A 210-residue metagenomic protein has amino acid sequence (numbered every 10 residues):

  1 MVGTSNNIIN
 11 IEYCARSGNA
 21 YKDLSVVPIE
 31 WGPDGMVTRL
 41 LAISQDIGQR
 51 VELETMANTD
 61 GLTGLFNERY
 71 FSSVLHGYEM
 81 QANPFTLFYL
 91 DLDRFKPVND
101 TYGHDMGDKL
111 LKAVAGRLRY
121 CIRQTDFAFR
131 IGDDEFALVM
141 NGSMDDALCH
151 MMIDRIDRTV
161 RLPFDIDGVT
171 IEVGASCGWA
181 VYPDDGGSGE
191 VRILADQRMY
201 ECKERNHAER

Functional and structural regions predicted by a protein language model:
N19, L24-L40, G48, G187: Short loop/turn elements at sensory-signaling interfaces that couple input to output
D34-T63: Sensory coupling linkers of modular signal transduction proteins
E54-S73, L90-H104, K112: Conserved nucleotide-binding and Mg2+-coordinating catalytic segments in signaling enzymes
E54-T55, E68-P84, A115-R123: Short regulatory alpha-helical coupling segments that immediately precede and/or link into cyclic nucleotide signaling
F95, V114, A128, F136 (+1 more regions): Hydrophobic framework residues that shape the active-site pocket of cyclic nucleotide turnover catalytic cores
F127-R130, I171: A short pre-motif secondary-structure segment
H150-D157, R161, D165-D167, V173 (+1 more regions): Catalytic-core segments of nucleotide cyclases and related cyclic-nucleotide turnover enzymes
